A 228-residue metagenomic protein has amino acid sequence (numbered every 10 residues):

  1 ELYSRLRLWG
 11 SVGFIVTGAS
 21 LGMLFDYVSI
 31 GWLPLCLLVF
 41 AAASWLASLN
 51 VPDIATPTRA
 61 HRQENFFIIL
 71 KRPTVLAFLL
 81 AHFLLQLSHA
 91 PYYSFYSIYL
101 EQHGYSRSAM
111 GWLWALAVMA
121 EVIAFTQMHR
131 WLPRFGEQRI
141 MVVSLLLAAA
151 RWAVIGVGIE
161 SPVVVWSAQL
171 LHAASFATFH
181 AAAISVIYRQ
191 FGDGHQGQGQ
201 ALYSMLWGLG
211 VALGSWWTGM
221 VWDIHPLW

Functional and structural regions predicted by a protein language model:
E1, T178-F191: Intracellular juxtamembrane helix-capping segments at the cytosolic ends of symmetry-related transmembrane helices
E1-W9, R107, D193-Y203: Loop-to-transmembrane helix entry/capping segments in MFS-fold secondary transporters and related SLC/MFSD carriers
M23-V39, M220-W228: A membrane-interface helix-boundary motif in multi-pass transporters
F25-D26, I123-E137, W222-D223: Helix-to-loop junctions at the C-terminal end of transmembrane segments in multipass secondary transporters
N50-H82: Juxtamembrane intracellular "pre-TM" segments in multi-pass secondary transporters
V75-L113: Helix-loop boundary and gating motifs at the non-cytosolic
R139-V154: Structural signature of the two symmetry-related core transmembrane helices
G156-A168: Helix-loop junctions at membrane interfaces in 12-TM secondary transporters
